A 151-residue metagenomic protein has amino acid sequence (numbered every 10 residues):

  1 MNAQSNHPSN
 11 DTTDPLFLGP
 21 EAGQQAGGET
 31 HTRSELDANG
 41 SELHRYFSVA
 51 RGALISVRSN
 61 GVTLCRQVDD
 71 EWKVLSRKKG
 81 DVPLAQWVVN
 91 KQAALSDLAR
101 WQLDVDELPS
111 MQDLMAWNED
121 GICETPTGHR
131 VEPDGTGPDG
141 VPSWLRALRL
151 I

Functional and structural regions predicted by a protein language model:
N2-I151: Acidic interaction surfaces
